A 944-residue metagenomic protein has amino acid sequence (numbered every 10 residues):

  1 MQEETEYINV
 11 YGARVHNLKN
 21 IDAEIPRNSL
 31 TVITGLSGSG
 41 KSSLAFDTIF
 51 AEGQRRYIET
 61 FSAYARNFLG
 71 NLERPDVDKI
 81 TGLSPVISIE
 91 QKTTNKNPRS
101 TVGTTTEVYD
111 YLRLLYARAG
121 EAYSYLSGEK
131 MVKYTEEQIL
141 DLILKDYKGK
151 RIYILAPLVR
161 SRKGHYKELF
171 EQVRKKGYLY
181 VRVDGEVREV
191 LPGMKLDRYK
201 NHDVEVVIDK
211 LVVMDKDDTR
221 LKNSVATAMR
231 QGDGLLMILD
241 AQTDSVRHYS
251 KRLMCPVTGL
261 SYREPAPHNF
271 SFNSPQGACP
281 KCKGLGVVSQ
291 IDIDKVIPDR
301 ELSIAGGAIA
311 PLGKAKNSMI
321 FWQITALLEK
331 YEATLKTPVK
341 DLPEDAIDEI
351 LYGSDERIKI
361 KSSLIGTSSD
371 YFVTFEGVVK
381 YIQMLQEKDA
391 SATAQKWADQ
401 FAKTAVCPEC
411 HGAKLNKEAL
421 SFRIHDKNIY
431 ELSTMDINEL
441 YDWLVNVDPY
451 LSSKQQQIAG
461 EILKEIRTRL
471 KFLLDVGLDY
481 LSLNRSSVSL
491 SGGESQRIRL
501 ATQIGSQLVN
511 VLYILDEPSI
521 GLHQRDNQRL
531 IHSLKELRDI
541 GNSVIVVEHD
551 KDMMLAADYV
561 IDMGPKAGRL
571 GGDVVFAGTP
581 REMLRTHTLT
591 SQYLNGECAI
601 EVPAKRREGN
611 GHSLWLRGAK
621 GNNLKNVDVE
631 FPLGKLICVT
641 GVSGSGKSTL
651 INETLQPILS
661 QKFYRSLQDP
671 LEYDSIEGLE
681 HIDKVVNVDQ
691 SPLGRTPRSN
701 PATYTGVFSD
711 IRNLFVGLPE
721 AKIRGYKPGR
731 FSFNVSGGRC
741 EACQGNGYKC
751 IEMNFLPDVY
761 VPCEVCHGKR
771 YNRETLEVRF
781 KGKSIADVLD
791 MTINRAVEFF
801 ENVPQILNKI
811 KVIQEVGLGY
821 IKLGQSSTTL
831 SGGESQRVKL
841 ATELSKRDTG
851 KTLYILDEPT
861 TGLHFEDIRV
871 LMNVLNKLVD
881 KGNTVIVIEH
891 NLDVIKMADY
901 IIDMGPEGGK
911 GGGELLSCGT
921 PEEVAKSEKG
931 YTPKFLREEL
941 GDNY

Functional and structural regions predicted by a protein language model:
M1-Y944: Conserved phosphate-binding elements of NTP-dependent enzyme cores
